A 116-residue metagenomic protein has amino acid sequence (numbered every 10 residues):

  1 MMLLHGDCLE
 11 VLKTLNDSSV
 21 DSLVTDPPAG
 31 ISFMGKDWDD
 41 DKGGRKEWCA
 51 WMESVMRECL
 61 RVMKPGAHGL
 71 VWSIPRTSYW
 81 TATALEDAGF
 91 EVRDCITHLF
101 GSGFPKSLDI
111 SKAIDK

Functional and structural regions predicted by a protein language model:
M1-K116: Core catalytic lobe of class I
